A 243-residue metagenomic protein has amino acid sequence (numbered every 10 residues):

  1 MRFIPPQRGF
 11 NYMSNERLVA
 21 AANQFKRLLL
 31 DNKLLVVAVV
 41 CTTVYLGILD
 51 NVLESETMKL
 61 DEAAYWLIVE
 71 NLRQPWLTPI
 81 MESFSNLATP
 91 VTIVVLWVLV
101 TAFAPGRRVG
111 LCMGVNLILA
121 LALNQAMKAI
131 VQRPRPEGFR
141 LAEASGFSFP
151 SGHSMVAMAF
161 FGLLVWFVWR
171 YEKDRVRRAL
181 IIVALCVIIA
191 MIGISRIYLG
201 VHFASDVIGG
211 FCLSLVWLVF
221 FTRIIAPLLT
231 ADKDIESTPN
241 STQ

Functional and structural regions predicted by a protein language model:
R2-P90, A129-V131, R135-L141: N-terminal transmembrane-helix/juxtamembrane module of multi-pass inner/ER membrane proteins
P5, N15-L18, W97, R140-Q243: Membrane-embedded catalytic cores of phosphoryl/pyrophosphoryl-handling enzymes
N32, V36-V40, W97-A120: Interfacial segments of alpha-helical transmembrane regions
V44-G47, L119-A126, V187-R196: Aromatic-anchored segments of alpha-helical transmembrane domains
L53-S55, A104, V131-Q132, K173 (+1 more regions): Short helix-capping/hinge motifs at transmembrane helix termini and TM-loop junctions
W76, G106-G110, P136, D174-L180: Membrane-helix interface segments
V91-V95: Alpha-helical transmembrane segments at the extracellular/periplasmic loop-to-helix junctions of multi-pass membrane
P105-A142: The feature marks cytosolic C-terminal regulatory regions of anion transporters and related permeases
